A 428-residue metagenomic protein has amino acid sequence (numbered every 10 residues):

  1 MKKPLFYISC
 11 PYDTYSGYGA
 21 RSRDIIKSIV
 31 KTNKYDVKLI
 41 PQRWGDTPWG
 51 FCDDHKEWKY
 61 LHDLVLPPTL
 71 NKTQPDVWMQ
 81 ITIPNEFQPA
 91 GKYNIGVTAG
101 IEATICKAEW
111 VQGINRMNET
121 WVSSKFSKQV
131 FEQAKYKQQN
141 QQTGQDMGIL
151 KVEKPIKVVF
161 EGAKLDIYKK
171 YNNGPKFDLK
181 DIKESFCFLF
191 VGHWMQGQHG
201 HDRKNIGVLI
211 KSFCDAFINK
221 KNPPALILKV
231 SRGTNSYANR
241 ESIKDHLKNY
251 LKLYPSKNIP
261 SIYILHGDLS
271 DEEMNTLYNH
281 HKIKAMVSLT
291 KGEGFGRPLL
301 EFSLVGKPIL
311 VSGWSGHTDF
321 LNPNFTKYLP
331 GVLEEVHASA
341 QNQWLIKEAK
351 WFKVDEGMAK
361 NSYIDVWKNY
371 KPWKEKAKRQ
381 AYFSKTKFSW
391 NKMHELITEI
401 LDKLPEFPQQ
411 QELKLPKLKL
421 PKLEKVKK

Functional and structural regions predicted by a protein language model:
M1-Q74, A225, N391, E395-I400 (+1 more regions): N-terminal pre-catalytic "stem/leader" segment of glycosyltransferase-like enzymes
Y7, D46-F131: Extended catalytic core of nucleotide-activated donor transferases of GT-like folds
R21-R23, K27-S28, L165-E273: Conserved catalytic-core segment of nucleotide-activated headgroup transferases in glycan assembly
E119-Y171: Donor nucleotide-sugar binding/catalytic pocket of nucleotide-sugar-dependent glycosyltransferases
T276-G294, L304-P308: Acidic donor-binding loop of glycosyltransferase active sites
P308-V311, K327-Y328: Short hydrophobic beta-strand element within catalytic cores of glycosyltransferases and related nucleotide-activated
T318-D365: Change "using UDP/GDP/dTDP sugars" to "using nucleotide sugars
K350-M358, K368-E399: A charged, aromatic-enriched C-terminal amphipathic alpha-helix characteristic of glycosyltransferases across folds
